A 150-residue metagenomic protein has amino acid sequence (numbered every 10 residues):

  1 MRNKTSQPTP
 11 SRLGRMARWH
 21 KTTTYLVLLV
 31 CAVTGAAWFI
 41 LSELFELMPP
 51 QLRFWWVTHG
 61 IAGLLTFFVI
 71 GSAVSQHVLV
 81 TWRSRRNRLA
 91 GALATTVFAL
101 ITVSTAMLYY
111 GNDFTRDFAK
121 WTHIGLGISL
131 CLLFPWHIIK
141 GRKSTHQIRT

Functional and structural regions predicted by a protein language model:
M1-T150: Membrane-embedded alpha-helical bundles that constitute the cytochrome b-like, heme-associated redox core of multi-pass
